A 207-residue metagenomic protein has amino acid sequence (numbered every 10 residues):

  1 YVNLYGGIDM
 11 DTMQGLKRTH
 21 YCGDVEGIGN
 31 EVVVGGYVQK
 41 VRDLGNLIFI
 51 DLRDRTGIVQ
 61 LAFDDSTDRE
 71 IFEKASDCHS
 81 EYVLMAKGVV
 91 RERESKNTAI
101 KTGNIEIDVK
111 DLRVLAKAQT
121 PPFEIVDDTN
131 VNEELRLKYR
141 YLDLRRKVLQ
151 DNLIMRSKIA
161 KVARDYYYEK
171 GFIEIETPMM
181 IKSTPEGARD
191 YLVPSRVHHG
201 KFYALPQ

Functional and structural regions predicted by a protein language model:
Y1-Q207: Class II aminoacyl-tRNA synthetase catalytic cores and aaRS-like
